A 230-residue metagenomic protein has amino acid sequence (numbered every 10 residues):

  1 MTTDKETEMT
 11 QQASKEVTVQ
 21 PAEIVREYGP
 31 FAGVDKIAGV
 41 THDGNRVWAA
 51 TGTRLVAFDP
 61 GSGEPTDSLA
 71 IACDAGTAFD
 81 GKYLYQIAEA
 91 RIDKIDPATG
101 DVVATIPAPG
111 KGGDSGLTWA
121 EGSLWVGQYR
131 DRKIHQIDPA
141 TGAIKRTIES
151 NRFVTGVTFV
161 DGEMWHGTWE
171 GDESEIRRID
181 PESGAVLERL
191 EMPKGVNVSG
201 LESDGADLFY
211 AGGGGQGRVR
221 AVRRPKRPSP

Functional and structural regions predicted by a protein language model:
E8-E23: Blade/loop signatures of beta-propeller domains
E23-F31, G63-L69, D101-P107, A143-I148 (+1 more regions): A short beta-strand motif characteristic of beta-propeller blades
F31-G44, I71-G81, P109-E121, N151-D161 (+1 more regions): Beta-rich, blade/repeat-based domains predominating in secreted/periplasmic proteins but also intracellular
W48-T53, L84-A90, V126-D131, H166-G171 (+1 more regions): Conserved beta-strand positions in repeat-built beta-propeller and related beta-rich domains
V56-A57, D93, H135, R177 (+1 more regions): WD40 beta-propeller blade core
D59-G63, D96-G100, D138-G142, D180-G184 (+1 more regions): Short loop/turn segments that connect beta-strands within beta-propeller blades
V154-E175: Loop/turn-rich, solvent-exposed surfaces of beta-rich toroidal or solenoidal domains
V198-P230: Blade-level signature of beta-propeller repeat domains, shared across WD40, Kelch, NHL, RCC1 and BNR/Asp-box propellers
